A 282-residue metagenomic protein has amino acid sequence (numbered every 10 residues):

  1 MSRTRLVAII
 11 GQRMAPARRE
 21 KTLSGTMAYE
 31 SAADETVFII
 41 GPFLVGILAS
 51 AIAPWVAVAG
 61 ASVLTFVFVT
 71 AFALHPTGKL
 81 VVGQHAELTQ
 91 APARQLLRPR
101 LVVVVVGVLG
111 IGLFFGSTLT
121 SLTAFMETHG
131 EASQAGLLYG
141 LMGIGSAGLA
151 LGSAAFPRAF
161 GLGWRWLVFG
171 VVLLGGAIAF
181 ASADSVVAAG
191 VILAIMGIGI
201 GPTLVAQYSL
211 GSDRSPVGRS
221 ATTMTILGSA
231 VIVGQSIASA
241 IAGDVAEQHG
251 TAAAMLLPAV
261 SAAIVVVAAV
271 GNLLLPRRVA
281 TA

Functional and structural regions predicted by a protein language model:
M1-M14, L122, P202-S215: Intracellular juxtamembrane helix-capping segments at the cytosolic ends of symmetry-related transmembrane helices
M14-S31, A132-G136, V217-L227: Loop-to-transmembrane helix entry/capping segments in MFS-fold secondary transporters and related SLC/MFSD carriers
A49, G148-L162, A246: Helix-to-loop junctions at the C-terminal end of transmembrane segments in multipass secondary transporters
S50-V63, S133, I241-A263: A membrane-interface helix-boundary motif in multi-pass transporters
T65-T77, A259-A282: Multi-pass alpha-helical transporter architecture, strongest for 12-TM Major Facilitator/SLC carriers used
A73, V172-D184: C-terminal ends and interior cores of transmembrane alpha-helices in multi-pass membrane transporters/permeases
R94-G140: Helix-loop boundary and gating motifs at the non-cytosolic
G218-H249: A late C-terminal transmembrane helix in Major Facilitator Superfamily
